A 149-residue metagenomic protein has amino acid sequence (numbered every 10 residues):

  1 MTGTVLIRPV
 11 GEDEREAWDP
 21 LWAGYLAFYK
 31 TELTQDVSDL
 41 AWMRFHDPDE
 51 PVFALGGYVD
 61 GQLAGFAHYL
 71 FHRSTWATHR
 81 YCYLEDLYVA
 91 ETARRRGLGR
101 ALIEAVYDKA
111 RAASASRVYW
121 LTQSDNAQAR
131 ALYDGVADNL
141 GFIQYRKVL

Functional and structural regions predicted by a protein language model:
V5-P20: A short beta-loop-alpha structural element at the N-terminal edge of CoA-dependent acyl/N-acetyltransferase catalytic
D19-R44: Conserved GNAT-fold acetyl-CoA-binding loop/helix
R44-G56, Y83, N139: A short helix-loop-beta-strand connector motif used in the catalytic cores of GNAT acetyltransferases and, in some
G56, Q62-F71, Y83: Conserved beta-strand in the GNAT
H79-E91: Conserved acetyl-CoA binding element of GNAT-fold acetyltransferases
A93, G97-A105: Conserved acetyl-CoA pyrophosphate-binding loop and the N-cap/start of the following alpha-helix in GNAT-like
R100, S124-I143: Conserved active-site alpha-helix within GNAT-family acetyltransferase domains
R111-T122: Conserved GNAT acetyl-CoA-binding A-motif
